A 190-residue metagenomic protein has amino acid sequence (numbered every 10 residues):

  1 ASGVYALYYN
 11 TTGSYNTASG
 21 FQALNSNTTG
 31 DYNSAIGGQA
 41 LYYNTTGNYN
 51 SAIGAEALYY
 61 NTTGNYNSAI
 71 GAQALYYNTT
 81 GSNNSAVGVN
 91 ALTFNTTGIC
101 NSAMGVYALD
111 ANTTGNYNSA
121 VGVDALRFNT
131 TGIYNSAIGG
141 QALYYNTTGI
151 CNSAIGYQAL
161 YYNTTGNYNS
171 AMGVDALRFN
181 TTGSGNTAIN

Functional and structural regions predicted by a protein language model:
A1-N190: Glycine- and small/polar-enriched repetitive beta-structure motifs of secreted/surface proteins
